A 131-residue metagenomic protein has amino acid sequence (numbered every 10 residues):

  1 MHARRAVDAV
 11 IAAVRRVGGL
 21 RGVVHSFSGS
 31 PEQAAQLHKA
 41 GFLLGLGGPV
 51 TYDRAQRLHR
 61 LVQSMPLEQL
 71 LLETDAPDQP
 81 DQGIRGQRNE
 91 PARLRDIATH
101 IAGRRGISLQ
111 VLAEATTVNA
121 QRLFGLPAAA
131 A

Functional and structural regions predicted by a protein language model:
M1, G22-H25, L44-L46, L70-T74: Hydrophobic faces of well-ordered beta-strands that scaffold small-molecule active sites in alpha/beta enzyme cores
M1-A40, Y52-D53, R60, M65 (+3 more regions): Divalent metal-binding pocket/active-site signature
G19, L67-L70, A129: Generic structural signal for secondary-structure transition and capping sites
F27, R54, D75, V118 (+1 more regions): Flexible domain-boundary/linker segments
L44, D78, R122: Active-site micro-motifs of SAM-dependent methyltransferase domains
H59-R60, T99: Active-site phosphate/pyrophosphate- and oxyanion-stabilizing loops and adjacent acidic/basic residues in soluble
R93-A131: Mid-to-C-terminal alpha-helical segments outside catalytic/metal-binding sites
